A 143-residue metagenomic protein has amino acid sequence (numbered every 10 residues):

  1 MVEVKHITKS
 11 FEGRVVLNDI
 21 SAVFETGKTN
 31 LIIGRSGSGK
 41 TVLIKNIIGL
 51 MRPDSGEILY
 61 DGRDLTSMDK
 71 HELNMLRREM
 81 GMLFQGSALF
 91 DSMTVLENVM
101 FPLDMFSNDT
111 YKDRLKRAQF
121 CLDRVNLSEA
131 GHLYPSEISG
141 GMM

Functional and structural regions predicted by a protein language model:
I33-R35: The feature captures the beta-strand-to-loop junction immediately N-terminal to the Walker
I48: Helix-to-loop junction immediately C-terminal to a conserved catalytic motif
G56-D64: Conserved ABC transporter NBD signature motif
R63-D64, Y111-A130: Conserved ABC ATPase "signature" region
L65-G81, M105, Y111-K112: ABC ATPase NBD coupling module
M93-F101: Short coil-to-helix segment of the ABC ATPase nucleotide-binding domain corresponding to the Q-loop/switch region
Y134-I138, M142: Conserved ABC ATPase signature
